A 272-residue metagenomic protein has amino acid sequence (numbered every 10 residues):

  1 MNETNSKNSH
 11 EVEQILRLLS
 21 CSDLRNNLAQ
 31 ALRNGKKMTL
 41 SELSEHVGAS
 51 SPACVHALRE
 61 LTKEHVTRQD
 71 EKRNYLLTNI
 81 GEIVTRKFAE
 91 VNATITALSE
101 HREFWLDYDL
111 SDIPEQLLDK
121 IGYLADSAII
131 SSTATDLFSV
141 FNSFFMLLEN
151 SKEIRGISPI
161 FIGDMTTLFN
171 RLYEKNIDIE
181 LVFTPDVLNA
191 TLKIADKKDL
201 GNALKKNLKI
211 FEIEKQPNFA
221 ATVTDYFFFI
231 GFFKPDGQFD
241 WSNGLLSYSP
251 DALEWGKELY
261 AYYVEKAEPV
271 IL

Functional and structural regions predicted by a protein language model:
N2-L18: Short, Lys/Arg-enriched N-terminal segment that forms or immediately precedes the first helix of a structured domain
L18-N26, K37, G81: Short helix-coil-helix linker/hinge
S41-H46: A short acidic, leucine-rich amphipathic alpha-helix
G48-K63: Short amphipathic alpha-helical interaction segments
Q69-N92: Basic, amphipathic "hinge/linker" alpha-helix immediately C-terminal to the N-terminal HTH DNA-binding motif
V91-L147, E153: Amphipathic alpha-helical dimerization/coiled-coil segments that flank or bridge DNA-binding/regulatory modules
F144-D199: Primarily the HKD phosphodiesterase
V223-L272: Amphipathic alpha-helical interface segments
